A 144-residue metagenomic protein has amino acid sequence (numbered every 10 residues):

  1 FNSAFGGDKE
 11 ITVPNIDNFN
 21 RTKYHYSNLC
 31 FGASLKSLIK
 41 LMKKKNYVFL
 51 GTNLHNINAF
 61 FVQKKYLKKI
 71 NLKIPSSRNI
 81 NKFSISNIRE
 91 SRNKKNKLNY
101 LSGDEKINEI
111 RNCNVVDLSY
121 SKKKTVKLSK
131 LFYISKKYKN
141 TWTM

Functional and structural regions predicted by a protein language model:
F1-S3, G7: Conserved beta-strand signature within the Rossmann-like core of class I S-adenosyl-L-methionine
K9-M144: Rossmann-like AdoMet/SAM-dependent catalytic core
